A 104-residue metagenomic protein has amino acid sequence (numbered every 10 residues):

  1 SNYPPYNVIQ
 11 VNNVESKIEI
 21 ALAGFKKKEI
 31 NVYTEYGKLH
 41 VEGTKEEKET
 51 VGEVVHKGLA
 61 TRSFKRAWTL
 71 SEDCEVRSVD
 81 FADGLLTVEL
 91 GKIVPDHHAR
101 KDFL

Functional and structural regions predicted by a protein language model:
S1-L104: Alpha-crystallin/small heat shock protein
